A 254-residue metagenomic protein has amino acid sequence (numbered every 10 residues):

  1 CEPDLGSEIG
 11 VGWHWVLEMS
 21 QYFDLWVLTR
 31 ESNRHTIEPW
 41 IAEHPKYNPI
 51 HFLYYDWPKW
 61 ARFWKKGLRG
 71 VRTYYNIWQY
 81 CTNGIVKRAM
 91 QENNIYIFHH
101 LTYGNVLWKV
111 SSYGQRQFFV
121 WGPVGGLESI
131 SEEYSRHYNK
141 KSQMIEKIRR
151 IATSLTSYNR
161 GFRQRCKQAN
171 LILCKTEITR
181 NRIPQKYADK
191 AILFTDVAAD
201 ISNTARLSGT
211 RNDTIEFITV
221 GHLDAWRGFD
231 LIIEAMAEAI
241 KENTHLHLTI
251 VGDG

Functional and structural regions predicted by a protein language model:
C1-E2, V220-A225, A239, G254: Short donor-sugar binding/catalytic loops of nucleotide-sugar-dependent glycosyltransferases, especially enzymes
C1-N48, Q91-N94, R163, L171: N-terminal subdomain of nucleotide-sugar transferases
H14-L17, Q21, G84, L127 (+1 more regions): Membrane-proximal helix-turn-helix segments that form the acceptor-binding/catalytic region of lipid-linked
Y22-R72, R180, P184, G254: N-terminal strand-loop element at the rim of the active site of nucleotide-sugar-dependent glycosyltransferases
E43-P45, T204-E216, I240-E242: Nucleotide-sugar donor-binding and catalytic loop/hinge architecture of NDP-sugar-dependent glycosyltransferases
H51-L53, W121, R150-R206, N212: Donor nucleotide-sugar binding/catalytic pocket of nucleotide-sugar-dependent glycosyltransferases
Y74-N83, K87, I95-R136, E177: An aromatic- and histidine-rich active-site surface loop
V124, G209-R227, I233-M236: Conserved donor-binding/catalytic core segment of Leloir-type glycosyltransferases
